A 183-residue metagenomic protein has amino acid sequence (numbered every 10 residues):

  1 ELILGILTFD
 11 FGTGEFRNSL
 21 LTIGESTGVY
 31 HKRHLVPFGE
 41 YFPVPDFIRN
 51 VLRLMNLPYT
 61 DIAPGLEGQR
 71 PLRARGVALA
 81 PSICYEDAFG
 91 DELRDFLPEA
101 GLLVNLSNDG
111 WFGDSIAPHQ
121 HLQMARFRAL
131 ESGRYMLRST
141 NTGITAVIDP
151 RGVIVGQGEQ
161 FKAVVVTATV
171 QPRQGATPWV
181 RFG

Functional and structural regions predicted by a protein language model:
E1-G183: Enzyme catalytic cores with a strong preference for nitrogen-chemistry domains
